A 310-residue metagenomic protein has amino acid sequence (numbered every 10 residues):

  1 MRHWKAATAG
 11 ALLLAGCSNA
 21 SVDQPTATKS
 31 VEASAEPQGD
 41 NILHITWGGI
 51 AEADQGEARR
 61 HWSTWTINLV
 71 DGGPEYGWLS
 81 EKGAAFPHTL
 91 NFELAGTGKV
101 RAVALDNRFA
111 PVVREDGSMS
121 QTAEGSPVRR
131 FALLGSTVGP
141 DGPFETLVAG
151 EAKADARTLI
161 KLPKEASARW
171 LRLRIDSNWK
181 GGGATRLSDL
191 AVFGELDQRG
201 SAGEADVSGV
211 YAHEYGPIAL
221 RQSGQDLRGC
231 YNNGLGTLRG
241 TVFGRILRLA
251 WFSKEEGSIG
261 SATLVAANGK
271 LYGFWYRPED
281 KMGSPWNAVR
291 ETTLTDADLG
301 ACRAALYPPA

Functional and structural regions predicted by a protein language model:
M1-A7: Bacterial N-terminal signal peptides that target proteins for export
A7-G16: Bacterial N-terminal signal peptides
S18-A20: Bacterial signal peptide processing site
V31-L43, G194-S208, L294-P309: Low-complexity, Pro/Thr/Ser/Gly/Ala-rich linker/spacer regions in secreted, extracellular modular proteins
A33-V70: Predominantly extracellular/luminal regions of secreted and cell-surface proteins, especially disulfide-bonded
V70-F144, A154-A202: Aromatic, loop-rich ligand-recognition surfaces of beta-strand-rich domains
F109, T137-P140, W179, L196 (+4 more regions): Solvent-exposed strand-loop boundary residues in beta-sheet-rich modules
G200-S284, G300-P309: Central antiparallel beta-sheet cores of small beta-barrel/beta-sandwich binding domains
